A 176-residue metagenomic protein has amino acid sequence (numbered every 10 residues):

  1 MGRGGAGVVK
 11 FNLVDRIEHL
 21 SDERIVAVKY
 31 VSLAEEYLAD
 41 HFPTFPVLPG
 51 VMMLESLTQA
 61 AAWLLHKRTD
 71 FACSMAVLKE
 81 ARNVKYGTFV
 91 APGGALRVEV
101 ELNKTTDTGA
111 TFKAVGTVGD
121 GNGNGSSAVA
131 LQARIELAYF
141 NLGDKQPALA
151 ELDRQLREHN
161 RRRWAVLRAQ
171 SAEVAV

Functional and structural regions predicted by a protein language model:
M1-V8: Short, Lys/Arg-enriched N-terminal segments with co-localized hydrophobic residues within the first ~10-30 amino acids
V8-L48, A175-V176: Catalytic strand-loop segment that frames the active site of acyl-thioester-processing enzymes
F11-L13, L96, A110: Hydrophobic core residues within well-ordered beta-strands of beta-rich domains
D15-E18, R82, G87, E101-N103 (+1 more regions): Conserved positions in beta-strands of structured domains
I17, L48-F71: Active-site helix/loop of acyl-thioester processing domains in fatty-acid/polyketide metabolism, spanning hotdog-fold
D22, P92, E101-V176: HotDog/MaoC-like acyl-thioester-processing domains
K29, E99-L102: Short, hydrophobic/aromatic-enriched beta-strand segments in well-ordered soluble domains
A60-R97, Q132-R134, F140: Hydrophobic beta-strand-centered segment that forms part of the acyl-chain substrate-binding groove
